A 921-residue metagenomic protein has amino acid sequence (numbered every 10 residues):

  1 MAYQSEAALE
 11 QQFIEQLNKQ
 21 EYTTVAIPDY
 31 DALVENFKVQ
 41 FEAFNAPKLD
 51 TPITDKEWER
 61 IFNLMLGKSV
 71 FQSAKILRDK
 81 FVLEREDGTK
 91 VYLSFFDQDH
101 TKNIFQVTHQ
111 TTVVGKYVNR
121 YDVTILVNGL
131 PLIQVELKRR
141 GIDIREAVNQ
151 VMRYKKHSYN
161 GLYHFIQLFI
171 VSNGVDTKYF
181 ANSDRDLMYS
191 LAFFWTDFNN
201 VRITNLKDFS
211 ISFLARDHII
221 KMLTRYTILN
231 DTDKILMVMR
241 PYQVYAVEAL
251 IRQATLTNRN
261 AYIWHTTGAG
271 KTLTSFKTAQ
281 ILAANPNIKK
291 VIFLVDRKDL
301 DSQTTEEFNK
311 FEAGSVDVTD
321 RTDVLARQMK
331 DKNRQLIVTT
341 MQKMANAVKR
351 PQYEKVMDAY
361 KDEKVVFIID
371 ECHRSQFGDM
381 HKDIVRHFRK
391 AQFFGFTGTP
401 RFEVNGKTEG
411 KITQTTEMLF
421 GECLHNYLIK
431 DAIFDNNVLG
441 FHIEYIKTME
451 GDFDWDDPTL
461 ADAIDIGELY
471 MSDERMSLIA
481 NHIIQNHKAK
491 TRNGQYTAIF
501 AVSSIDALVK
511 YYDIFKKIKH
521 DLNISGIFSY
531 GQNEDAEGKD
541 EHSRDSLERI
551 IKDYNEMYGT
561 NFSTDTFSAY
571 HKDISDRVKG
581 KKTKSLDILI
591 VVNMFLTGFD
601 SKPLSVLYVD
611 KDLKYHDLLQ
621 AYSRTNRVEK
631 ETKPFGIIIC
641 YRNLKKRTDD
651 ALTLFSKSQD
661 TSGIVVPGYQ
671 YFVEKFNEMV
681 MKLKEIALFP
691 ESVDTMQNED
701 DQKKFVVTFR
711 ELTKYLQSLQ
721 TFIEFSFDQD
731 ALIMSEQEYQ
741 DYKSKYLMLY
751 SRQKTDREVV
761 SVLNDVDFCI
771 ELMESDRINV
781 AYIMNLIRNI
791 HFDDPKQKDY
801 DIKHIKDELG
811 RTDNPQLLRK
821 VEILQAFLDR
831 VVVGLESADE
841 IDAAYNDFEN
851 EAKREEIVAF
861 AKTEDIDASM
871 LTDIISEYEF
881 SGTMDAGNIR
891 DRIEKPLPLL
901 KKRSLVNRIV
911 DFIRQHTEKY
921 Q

Functional and structural regions predicted by a protein language model:
A2-K290, D299, Q303-G314, K332-Q335 (+2 more regions): ATP-dependent helicase/translocase motor core
E15, I53-T54, R259, A284 (+5 more regions): Catalytic cores and motor modules of nucleic-acid processing enzymes
T266-T267, E371-R374, H387-G406: Conserved helicase ATPase motor motifs in RecA-like P-loop NTPase domains
L336-I369, R374-D383, V591-N593: Conserved RecA-like ASCE ATPase "motif II neighborhood" in helicase/translocase motors
N405-T497, Y512-D521: Interdomain helical connector at the RecA1-RecA2 junction of SF1/SF2 helicase-like NTPases
G467-V591: Conserved C-terminal RecA-like helicase domain
V591, L596-Q620, G636-C640: A short beta-strand element within the Helicase C-terminal
R624-L654: Conserved segment of the helicase C-terminal RecA-like domain
